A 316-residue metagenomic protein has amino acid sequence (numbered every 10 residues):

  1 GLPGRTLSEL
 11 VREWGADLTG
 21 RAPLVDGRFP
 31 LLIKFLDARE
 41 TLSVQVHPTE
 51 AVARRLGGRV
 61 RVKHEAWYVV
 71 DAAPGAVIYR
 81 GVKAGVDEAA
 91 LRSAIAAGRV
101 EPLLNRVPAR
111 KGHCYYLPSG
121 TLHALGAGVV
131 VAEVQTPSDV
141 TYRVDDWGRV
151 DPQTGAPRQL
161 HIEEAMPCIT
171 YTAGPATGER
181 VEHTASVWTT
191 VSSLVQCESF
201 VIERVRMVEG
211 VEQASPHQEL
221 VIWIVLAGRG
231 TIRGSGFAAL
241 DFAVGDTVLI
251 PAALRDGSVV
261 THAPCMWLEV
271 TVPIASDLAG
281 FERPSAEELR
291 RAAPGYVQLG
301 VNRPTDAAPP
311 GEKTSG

Functional and structural regions predicted by a protein language model:
G1-V86, D146-T177, I202, A275 (+2 more regions): Transition-metal
I33, L42, E65-Y68, R106-V107 (+5 more regions): His/acidic/aromatic-lined binding-pocket segments of jelly-roll/cupin-type domains and related regulatory beta-sandwich
L36-T41, T49, A72-G75, T121-T141 (+3 more regions): Ligand-binding loop in jelly-roll beta-barrel domains
Q45, Y68, Y116, E133 (+4 more regions): Structured core elements
V60, D71-K111, Y116: Intrinsically disordered, low-complexity linker/loop segments enriched in Gly/Pro and charged/polar residues
L103, C114-Y116, L122-G178: An exposed, glycine/acidic-rich loop-and-rim segment of catalytic or binding clefts
L104-Y116, V130, G234-L254: Short acidic-glycine-tyrosine-enriched beta hairpin
V181-D246, L254-R255: Acidic/His-leaning functional-site neighborhoods
